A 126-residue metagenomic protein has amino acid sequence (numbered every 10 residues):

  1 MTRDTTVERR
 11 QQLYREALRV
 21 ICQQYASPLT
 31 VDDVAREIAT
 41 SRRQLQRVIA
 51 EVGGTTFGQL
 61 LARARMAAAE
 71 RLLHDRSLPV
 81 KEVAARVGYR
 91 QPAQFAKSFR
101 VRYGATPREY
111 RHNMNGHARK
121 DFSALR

Functional and structural regions predicted by a protein language model:
R3-D4, R10-T56, R76-V87: DNA-binding recognition helix and immediately preceding turn/loop of helix-turn-helix/winged-helix domains
R19, D32, E51-R90, H112-R126: Terminal helix-turn-helix DNA-binding modules in bacterial transcription factors
R43, P92-A93, R108: Key DNA-contact positions within bacterial/archaeal DNA-binding proteins
L45, T56-F57, L61, T106-P107: Short amphipathic alpha-helical segment with a characteristic S/N-K-E followed by hydrophobic residues
L45-I49, Q94-F95, F99: Short hydrophobic/aromatic patch on the recognition helix
G88, R100, G104-P107: Conserved phosphate-binding and hydrolysis motifs of nucleotide-dependent enzymes
